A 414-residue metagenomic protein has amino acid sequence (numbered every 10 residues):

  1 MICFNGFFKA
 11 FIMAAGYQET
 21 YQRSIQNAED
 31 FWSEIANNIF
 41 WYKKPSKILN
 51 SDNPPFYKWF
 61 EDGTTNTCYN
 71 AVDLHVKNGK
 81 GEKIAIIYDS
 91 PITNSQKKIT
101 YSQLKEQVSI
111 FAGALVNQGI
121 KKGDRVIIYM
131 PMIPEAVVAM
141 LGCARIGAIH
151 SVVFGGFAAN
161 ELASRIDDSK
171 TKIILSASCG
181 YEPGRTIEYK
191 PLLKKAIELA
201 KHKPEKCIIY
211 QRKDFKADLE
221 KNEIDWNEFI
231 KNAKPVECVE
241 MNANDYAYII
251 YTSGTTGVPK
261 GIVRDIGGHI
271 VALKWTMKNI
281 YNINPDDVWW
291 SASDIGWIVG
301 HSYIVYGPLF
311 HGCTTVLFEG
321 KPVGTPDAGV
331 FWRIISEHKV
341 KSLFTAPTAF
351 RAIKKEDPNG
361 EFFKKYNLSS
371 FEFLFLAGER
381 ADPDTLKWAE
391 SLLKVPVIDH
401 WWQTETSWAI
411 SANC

Functional and structural regions predicted by a protein language model:
C3-I99, Q103-E106, I110-G113, L192 (+3 more regions): N-lobe entry segment of adenylate-forming
C68-Y69, I86-L141, A158, L162-A163 (+2 more regions): Conserved AMP-binding/adenylate-forming core of the ANL superfamily
E82-I84, C207-Y210, E220-Y251, V258 (+3 more regions): Conserved pre-ATP/AMP-binding loop-to-beta segment of ANL
T93-S95, I249-I262, M277: Conserved adenylation A10 loop of the ANL superfamily
V108-S109, K231, I262-N282: Conserved structural elements of the adenylate-forming
L141, R145-E228, P347: Structural core segment of the AMP-binding/adenylate-forming
I270-V288, I298-S342, K355-E361: Conserved AMP-binding/adenylation subdomain of ANL enzymes
C313, K341-T345, K354-C414: Gly/Ser/Thr-rich phosphate-binding loop
